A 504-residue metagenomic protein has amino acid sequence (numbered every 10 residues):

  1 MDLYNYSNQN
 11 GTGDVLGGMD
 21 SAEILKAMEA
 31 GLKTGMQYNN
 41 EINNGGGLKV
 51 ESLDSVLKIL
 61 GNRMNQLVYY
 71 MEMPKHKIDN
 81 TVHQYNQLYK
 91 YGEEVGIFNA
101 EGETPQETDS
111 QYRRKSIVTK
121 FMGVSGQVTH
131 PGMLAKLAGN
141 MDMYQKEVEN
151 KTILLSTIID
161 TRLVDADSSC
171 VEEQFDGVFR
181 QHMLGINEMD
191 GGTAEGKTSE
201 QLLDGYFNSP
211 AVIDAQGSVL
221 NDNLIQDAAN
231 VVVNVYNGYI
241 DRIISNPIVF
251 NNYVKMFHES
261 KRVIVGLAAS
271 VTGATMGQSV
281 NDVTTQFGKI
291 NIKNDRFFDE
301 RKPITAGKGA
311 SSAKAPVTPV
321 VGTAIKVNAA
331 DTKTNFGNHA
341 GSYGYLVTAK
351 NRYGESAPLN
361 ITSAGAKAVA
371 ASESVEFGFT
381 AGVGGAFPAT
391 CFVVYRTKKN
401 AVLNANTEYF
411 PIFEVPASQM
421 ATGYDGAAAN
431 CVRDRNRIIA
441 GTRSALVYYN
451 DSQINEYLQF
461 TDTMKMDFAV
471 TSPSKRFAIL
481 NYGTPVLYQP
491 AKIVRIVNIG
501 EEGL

Functional and structural regions predicted by a protein language model:
M1-A313, S342, K367-F377, A429 (+1 more regions): Flexible, glycine/threonine- and acidic-rich loop/arm segments that mediate assembly and lattice contacts in viral
I304-R443: Disordered, low-complexity "stalk" and linker segments at domain junctions of extracellular and cell-surface proteins
